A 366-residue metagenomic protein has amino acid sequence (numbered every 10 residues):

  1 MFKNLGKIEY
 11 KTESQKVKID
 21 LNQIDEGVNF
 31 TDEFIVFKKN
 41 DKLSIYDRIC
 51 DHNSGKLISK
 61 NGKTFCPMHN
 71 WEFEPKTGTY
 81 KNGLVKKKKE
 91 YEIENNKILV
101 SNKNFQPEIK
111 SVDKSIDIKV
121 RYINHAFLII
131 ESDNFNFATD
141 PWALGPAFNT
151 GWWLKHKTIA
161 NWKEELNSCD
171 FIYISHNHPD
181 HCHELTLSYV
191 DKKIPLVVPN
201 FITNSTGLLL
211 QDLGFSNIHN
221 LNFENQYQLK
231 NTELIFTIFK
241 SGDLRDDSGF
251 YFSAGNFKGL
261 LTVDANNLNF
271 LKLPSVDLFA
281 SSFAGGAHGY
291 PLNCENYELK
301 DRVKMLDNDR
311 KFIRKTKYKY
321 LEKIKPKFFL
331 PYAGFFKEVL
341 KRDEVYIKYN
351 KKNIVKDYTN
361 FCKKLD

Functional and structural regions predicted by a protein language model:
M1-N61, P75, K87-V120, D133-N136: N-terminal pre-ligand scaffold of iron-sulfur
E26-N29, F34-S59, N134-Y173, N177 (+3 more regions): Pre-active-site segment of Zn-dependent metallo-hydrolases
C50, N61-F65, G78, G151-V198 (+2 more regions): Active-site metal-binding motif and surrounding structural segment of the metallo-beta-lactamase
K63-N70, T79-K88: Short cysteine/histidine-rich metal-coordination sites, predominantly Zn2+-binding motifs
E72-E74, G145-P146, N177-C182, T203-T206 (+5 more regions): Active-site environment of divalent metal-dependent phosphoester hydrolases
K103-N167, N220-L292: Core dinuclear metal-dependent hydrolase active-site scaffold
F135, K192-P195, F215, I324-F328: A short helix->loop->beta-strand "cap" motif at the edges of active sites that frequently abuts
F201, F270-L365: Cap/insert and terminal regions of metallo-dependent hydrolase folds
